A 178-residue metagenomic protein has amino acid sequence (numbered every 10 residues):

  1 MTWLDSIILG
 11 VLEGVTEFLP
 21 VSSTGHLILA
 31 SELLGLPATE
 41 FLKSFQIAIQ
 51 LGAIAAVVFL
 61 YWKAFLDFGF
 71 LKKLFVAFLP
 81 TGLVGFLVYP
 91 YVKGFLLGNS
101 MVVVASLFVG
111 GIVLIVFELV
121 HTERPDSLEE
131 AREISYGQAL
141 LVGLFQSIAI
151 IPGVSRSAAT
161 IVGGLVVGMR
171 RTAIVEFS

Functional and structural regions predicted by a protein language model:
M1-S178: Multi-pass membrane proteins that catalyze or facilitate reactions on polyprenyl-/lipid-phosphate substrates and their
